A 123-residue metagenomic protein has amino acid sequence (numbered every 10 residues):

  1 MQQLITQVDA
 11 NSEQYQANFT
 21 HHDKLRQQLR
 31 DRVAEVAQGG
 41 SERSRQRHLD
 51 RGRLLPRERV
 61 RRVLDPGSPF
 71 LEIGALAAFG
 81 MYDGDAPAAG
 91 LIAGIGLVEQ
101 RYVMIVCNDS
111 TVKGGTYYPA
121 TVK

Functional and structural regions predicted by a protein language model:
M1-K123: Terminal-region recognition feature
